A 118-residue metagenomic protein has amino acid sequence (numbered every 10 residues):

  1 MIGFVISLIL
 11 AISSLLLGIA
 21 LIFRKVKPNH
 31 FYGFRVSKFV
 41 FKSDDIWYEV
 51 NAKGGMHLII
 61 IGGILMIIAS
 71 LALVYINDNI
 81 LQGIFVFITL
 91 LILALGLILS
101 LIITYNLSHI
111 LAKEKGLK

Functional and structural regions predicted by a protein language model:
I2-I19, V86-L97: Alpha-helical transmembrane segments
G3, S7, N51-G54, N79-V86: Membrane-interface helix-boundary signature
L16-F34, I102-I110: Membrane-water interface of transmembrane alpha-helices
I19, S70, V74, I98-I102: Membrane-embedded alpha-helical segments of multi-pass transporters/permeases
S37-G54: Short membrane-interface loop/juxtamembrane segments of multi-pass integral membrane proteins
N51-L65: Select subsegments of transmembrane alpha-helices in polytopic membrane proteins, especially boundary-proximal
L65-I80: Juxtamembrane "helix exit" motif at the C-terminal ends of alpha-helical transmembrane segments in multi-pass membrane
L81-K118: Alpha-helical transmembrane segments and their immediate juxtamembrane interface regions
